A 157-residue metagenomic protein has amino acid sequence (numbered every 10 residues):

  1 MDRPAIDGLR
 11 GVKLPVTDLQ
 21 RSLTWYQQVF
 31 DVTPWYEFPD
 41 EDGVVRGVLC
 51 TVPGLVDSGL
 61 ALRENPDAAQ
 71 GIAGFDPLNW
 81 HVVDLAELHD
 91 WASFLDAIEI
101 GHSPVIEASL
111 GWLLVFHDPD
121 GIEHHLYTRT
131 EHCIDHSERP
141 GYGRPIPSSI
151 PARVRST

Functional and structural regions predicted by a protein language model:
M1, R63-A68: Short beta-strand/turn micro-motifs at beta-sheet edges
M1-A5, G11, A92-T157: Vicinal oxygen chelate
P4-I6, K13-D57: Core segments of cupin and vicinal oxygen chelate
G8-T17, V48-G54, D67-F94, W112-H117 (+1 more regions): Vicinal oxygen chelate
T17-Y26, L62-N65, H89, V154-T157: Short N-terminal helix-initiation segments at or just after the protein's N-terminus
P39-G43, A68-A69, I106-S109: A short beta-turn/loop motif at secondary-structure boundaries
P53, R63-N65, R129: Generic beta-structure capping elements
